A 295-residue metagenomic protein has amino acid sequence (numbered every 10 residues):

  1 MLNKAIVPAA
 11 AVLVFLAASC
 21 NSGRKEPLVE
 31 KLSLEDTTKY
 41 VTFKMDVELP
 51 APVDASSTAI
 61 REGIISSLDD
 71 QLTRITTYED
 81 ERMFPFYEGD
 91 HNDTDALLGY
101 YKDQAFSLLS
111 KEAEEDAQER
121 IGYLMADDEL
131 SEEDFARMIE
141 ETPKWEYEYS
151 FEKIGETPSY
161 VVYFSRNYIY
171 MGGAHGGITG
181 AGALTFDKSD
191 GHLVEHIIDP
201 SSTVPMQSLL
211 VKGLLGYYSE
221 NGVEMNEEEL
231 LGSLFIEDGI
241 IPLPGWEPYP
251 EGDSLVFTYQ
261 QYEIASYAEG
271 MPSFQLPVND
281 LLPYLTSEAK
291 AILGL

Functional and structural regions predicted by a protein language model:
M1-L28: Bacterial Sec-dependent N-terminal signal peptides
C20-L295: Compositionally biased intrinsically disordered regions enriched in Thr/Gly
